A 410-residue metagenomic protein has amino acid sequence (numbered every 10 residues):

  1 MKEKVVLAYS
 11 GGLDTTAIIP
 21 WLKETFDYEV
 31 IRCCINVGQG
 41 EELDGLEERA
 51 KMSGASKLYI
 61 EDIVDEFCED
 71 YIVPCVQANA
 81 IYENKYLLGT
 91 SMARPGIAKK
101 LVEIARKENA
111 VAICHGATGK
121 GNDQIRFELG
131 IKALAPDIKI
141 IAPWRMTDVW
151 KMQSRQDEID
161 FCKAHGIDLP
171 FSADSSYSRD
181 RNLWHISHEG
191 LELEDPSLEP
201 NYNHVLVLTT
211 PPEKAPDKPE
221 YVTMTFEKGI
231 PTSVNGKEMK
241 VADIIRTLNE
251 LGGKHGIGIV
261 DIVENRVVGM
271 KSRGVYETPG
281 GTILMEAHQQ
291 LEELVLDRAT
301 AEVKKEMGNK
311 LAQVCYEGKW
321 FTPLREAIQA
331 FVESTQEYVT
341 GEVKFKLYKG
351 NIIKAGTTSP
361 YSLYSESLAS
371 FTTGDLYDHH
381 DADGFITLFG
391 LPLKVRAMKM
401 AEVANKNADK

Functional and structural regions predicted by a protein language model:
K2-K410: Nucleotide-activated chemistry modules centered on ATP-dependent adenylation/adenylyltransferase
